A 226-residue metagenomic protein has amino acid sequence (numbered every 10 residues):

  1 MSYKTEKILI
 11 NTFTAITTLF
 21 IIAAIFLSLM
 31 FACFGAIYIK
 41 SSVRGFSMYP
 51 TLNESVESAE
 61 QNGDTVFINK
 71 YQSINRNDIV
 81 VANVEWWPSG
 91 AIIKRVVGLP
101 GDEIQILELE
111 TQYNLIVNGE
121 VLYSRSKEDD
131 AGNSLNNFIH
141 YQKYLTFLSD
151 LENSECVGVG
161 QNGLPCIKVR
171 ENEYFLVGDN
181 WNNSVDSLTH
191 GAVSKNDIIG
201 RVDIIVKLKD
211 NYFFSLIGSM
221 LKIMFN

Functional and structural regions predicted by a protein language model:
S2-A15, F20-I22, I39-V43, P50-N226: Soluble "head" domains of membrane/secretory-pathway proteins
L27-M48: Aromatic-capped interface at the extracytoplasmic side of an N-terminal signal-anchor transmembrane helix
